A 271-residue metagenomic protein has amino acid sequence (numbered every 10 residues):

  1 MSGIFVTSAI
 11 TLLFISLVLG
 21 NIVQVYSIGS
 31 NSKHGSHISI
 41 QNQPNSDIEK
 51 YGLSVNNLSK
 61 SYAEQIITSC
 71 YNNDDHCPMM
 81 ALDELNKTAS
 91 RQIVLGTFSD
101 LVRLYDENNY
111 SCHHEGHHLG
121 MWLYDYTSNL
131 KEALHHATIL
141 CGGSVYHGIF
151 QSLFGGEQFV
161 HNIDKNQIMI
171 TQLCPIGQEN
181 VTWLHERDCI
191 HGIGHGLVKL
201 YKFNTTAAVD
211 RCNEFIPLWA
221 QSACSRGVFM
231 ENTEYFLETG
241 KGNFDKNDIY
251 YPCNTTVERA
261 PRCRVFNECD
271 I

Functional and structural regions predicted by a protein language model:
M1-L12: N-terminal Sec-pathway targeting helices
L13-V18: Hydrophobic core
L19-S27: N-terminal signal peptide
Y26-I271: Non-catalytic all-alpha helical scaffold/repeat segments
